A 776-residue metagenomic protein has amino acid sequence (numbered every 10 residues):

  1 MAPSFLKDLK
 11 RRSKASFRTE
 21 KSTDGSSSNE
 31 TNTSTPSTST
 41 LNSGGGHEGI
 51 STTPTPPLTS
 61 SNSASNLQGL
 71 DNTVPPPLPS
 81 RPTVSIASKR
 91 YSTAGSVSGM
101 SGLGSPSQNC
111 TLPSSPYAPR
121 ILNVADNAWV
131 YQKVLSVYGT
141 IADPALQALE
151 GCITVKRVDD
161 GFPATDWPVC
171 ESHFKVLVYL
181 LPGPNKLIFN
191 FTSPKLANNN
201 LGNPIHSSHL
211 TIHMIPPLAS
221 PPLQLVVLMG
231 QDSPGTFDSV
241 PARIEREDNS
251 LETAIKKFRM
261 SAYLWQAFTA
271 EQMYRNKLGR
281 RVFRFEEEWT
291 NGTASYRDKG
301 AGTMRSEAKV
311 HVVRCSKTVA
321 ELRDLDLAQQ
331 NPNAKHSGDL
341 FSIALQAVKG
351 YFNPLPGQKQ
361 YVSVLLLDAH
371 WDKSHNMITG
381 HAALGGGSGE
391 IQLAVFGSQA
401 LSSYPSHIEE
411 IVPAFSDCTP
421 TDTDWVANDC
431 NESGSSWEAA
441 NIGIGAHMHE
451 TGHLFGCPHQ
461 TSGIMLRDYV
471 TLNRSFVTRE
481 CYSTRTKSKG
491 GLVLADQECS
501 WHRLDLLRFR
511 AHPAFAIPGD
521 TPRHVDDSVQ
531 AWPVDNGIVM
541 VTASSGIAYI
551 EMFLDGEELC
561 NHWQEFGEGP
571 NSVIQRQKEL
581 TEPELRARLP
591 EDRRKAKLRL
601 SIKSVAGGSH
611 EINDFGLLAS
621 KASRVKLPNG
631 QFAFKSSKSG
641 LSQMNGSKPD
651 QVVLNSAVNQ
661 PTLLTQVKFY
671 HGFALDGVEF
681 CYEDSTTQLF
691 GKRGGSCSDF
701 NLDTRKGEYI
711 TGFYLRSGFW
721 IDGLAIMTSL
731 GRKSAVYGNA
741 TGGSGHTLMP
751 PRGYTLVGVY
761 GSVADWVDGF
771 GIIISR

Functional and structural regions predicted by a protein language model:
M1-N109: Fungal intrinsically disordered, low-complexity serine/threonine- and proline-rich regulatory regions
R18, S22, L41-P54, N62-V74 (+2 more regions): Non-catalytic terminal regions of proteins
T35, I50-T55, T59, T73-P79 (+7 more regions): Replace "(M1/M4/M9/M12/WLM)" with "(e.g., M1/M4/M8/M9/M12/M26/WLM)" and add "not limited to" to clarify scope
G95-P221, Q530-F632: Beta-strand-enriched, solvent-exposed domains that form extended recognition/catalytic surfaces
F162-P163, S172-P182, S193-Q392, Q399 (+1 more regions): Propeptide-to-catalytic entry region of secreted or membrane-anchored zinc metalloproteases
V426-A446: Short pre-active-site segment immediately N-terminal to the catalytic Zn-binding motif
N441-P458: Active-site recognition of the HExxH zinc-binding catalytic motif
K626-R776: Lectin-type carbohydrate-recognition ectodomains
